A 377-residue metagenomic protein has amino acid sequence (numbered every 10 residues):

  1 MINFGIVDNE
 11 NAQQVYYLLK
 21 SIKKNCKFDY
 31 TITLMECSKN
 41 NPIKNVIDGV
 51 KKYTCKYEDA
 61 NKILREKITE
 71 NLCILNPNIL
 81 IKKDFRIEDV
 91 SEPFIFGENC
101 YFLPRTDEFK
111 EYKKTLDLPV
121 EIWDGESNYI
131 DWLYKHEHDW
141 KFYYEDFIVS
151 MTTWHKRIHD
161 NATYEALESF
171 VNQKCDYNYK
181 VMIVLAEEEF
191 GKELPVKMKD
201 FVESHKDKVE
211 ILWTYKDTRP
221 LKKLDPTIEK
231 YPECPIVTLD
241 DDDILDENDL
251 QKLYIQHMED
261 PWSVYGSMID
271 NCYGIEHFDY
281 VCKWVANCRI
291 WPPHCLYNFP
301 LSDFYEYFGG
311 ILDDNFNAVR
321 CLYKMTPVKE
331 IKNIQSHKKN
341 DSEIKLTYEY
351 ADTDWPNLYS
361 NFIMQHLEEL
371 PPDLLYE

Functional and structural regions predicted by a protein language model:
I6-Y16, S38, M151-E165: Active-site beta-to-alpha loop of glycosyltransferases that engages the nucleotide-sugar donor
Q14, C55-R65, Y215-K222, G310-I311: A short, glycine-/small-residue-rich helix N-cap motif at loop->alpha-helix starts within glycosyltransferase
K20-D29, A166-Y179: Short, acidic, metal-binding catalytic loop of nucleotide-sugar glycosyltransferases
E36-I43, L185-M198: A conserved acidic beta->alpha catalytic loop
N61-N71, L224-P235: Active-site nucleotide-sugar/metal-binding loop of Leloir-type enzymes
E70-L80, E233-D242: Short beta-strand-to-loop acidic/aromatic patch adjacent to the donor-nucleotide binding site
I81-E126, T227, I244-E306: Conserved catalytic core of nucleotide-sugar-dependent glycosyltransferases
K113-I148, T152-T153, R157-A166, F304-E377: C-terminal catalytic/acceptor-binding lobe
